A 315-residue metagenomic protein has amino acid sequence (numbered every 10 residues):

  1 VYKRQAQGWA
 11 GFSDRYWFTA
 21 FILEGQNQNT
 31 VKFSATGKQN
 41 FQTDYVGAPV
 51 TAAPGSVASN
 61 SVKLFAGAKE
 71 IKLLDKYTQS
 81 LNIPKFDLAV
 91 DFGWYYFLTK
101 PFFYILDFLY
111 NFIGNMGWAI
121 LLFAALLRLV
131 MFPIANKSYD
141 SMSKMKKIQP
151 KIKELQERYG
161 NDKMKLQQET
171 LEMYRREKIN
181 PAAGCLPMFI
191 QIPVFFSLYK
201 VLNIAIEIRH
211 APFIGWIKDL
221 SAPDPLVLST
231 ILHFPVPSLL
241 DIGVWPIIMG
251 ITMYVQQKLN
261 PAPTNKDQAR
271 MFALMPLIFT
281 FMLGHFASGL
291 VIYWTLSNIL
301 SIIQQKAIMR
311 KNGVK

Functional and structural regions predicted by a protein language model:
K3-L109: Perimembrane topogenic segments of multi-pass inner/organellar membrane proteins
G55, L129-F195, T252-L283, I299-K315: Membrane-interface amphipathic helices and adjacent TM-edge segments
D91-I113, I148, T170, W216-I217 (+1 more regions): Hydrophobic alpha-helical segments of integral membrane proteins, encompassing both true transmembrane helices
Y110-V130, F272-M275: Membrane-interface motifs of alpha-helical transmembrane segments
I113-M116, F281-V291: Transmembrane helix interruption/hinge and helix-loop junction motifs
Y199-G250: Conserved catalytic motifs of ABC-family nucleotide-binding domains
P246, G289-N298: Hydrophobic core segments of alpha-helical transmembrane domains in multi-pass membrane proteins
